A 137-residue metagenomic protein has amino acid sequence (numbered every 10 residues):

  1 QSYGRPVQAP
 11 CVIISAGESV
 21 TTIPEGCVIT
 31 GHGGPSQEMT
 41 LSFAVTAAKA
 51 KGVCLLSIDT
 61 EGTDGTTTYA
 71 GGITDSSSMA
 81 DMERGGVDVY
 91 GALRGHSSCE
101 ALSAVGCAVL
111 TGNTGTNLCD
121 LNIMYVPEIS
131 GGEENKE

Functional and structural regions predicted by a protein language model:
Q1-S36, L41, V45: A glycine- and small/hydrophobic-rich beta-loop-beta segment that serves as a flexible "lid/hinge" or phosphate-binding
H32-E134: Internal helix-turn-beta structural module
